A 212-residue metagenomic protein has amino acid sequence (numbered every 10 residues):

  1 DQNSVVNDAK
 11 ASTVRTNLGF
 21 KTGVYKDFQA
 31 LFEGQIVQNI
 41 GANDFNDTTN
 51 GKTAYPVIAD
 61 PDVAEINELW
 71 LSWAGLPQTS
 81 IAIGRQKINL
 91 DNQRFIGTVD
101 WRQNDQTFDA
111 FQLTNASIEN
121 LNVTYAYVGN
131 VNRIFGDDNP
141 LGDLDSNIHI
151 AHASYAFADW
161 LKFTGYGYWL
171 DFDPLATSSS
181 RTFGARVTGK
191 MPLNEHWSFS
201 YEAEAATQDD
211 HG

Functional and structural regions predicted by a protein language model:
D1-L90, F111-S117, L121-V123, T188-S200 (+2 more regions): Beta-barrel outer-membrane channel/assembly domains of diderm bacteria
A42-N46, F95, F135-N139: Outer-membrane beta-barrel and related beta-rich outer-membrane complex signature in Gram-negative bacteria
P77-Q78, D100-G212: Signature for the C-terminal beta-barrel architecture of outer-membrane proteins
Q86, I96-W101: "Short basic amphipathic alpha-helical interaction patches in structured regions
I88-N92, N130-N132: Conserved radical SAM core fold
